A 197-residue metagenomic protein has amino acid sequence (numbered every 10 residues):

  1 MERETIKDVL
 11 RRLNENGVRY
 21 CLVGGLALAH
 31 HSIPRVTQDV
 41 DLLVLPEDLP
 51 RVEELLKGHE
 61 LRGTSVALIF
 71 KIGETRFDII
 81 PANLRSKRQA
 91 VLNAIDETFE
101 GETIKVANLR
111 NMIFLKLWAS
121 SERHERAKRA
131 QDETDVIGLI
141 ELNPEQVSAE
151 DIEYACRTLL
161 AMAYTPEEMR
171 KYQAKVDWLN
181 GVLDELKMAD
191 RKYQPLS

Functional and structural regions predicted by a protein language model:
M1-S197: Compositionally biased terminal segments of proteins
